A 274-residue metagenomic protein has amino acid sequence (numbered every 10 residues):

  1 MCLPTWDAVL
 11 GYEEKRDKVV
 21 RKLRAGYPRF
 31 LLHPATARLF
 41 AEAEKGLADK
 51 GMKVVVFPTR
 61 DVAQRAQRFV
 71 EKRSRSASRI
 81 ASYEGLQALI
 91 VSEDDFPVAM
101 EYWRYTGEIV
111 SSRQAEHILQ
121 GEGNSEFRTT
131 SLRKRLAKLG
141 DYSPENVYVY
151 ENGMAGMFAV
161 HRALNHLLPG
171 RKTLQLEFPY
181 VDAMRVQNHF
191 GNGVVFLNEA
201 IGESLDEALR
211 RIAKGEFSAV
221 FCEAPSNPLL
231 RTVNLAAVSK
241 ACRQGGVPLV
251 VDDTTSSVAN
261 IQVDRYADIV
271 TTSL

Functional and structural regions predicted by a protein language model:
M1-A155, A163, L176-F190, V195 (+1 more regions): Conserved N-terminal alpha-helix of the aminotransferase class I/II PLP-enzyme fold
N146-L274: Conserved PLP-enzyme active-site core in the AAT-like
